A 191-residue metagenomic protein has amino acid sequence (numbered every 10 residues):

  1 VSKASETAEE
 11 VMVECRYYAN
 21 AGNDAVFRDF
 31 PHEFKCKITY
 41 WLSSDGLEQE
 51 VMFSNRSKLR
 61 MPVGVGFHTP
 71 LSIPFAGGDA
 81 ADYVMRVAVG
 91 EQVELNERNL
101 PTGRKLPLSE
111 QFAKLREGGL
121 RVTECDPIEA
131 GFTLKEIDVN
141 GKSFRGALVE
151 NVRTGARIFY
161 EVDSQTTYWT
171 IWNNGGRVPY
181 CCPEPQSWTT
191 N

Functional and structural regions predicted by a protein language model:
V1-S44: Extended, loop-rich substrate-binding clefts of extracytoplasmic carbohydrate-active enzymes
K3-V13, W41-G46, F75, D79 (+2 more regions): A short, structured loop/turn motif at beta-sheet edges
V13-C15, C36-I38, Q49, V65 (+3 more regions): Hydrophobic residues positioned within well-ordered beta-strands of beta-sheet architectures
A19-A25, A81, A88-P101, C182-N191: Surface-exposed, gly/pro-biased binding rims or lids
N20-G22, D45, R56-K58, P74 (+1 more regions): Short coil/turn motifs at secondary-structure junctions
Y40, L47-N55: Short, well-ordered beta-strand segments enriched in hydrophobic/aromatic residues
R60, P70-I73, G77-D163: Active-site/ligand-binding surface loops and adjacent short beta/alpha elements that line catalytic pockets across
R153-N191: Active-site pocket scaffolds in enzymes
